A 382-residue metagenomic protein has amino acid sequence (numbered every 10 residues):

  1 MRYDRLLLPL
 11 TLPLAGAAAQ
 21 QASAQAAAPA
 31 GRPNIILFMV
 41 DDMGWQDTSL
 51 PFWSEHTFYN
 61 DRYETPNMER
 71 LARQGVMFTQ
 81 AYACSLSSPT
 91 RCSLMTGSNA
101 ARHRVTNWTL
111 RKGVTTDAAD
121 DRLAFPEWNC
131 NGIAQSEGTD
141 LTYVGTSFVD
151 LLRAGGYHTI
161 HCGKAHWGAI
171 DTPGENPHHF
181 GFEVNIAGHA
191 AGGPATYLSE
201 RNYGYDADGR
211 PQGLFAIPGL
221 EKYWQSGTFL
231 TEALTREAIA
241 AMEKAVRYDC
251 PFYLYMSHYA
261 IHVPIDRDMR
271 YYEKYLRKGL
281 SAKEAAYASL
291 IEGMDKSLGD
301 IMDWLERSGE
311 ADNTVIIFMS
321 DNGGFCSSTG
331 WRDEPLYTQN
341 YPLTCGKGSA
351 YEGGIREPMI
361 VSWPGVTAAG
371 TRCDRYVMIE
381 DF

Functional and structural regions predicted by a protein language model:
M1-L7: Universal eukaryotic N-terminal targeting presequences
R2, A22-F382: Formylglycine-dependent sulfatase
L7-G16: Bacterial N-terminal signal peptides
